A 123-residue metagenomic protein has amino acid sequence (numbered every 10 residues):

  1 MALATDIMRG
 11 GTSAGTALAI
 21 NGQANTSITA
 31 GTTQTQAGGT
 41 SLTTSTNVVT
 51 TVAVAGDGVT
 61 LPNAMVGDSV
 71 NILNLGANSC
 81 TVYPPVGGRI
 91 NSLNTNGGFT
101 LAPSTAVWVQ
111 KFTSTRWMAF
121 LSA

Functional and structural regions predicted by a protein language model:
A2-I7, A24, T100-P103: Sequence/structural signature of small/polar-enriched beta-strand/turn repeats that build beta-strand-rich repeat
D6-V86, F112-A123: Exposed extracellular interaction/assembly regions and N-terminal maturation sites
S45, G87, A102-A106: Tight coil/turn sites that cap or link beta-strands
G58, G98-T100, A106: Well-ordered beta-strand positions in beta-sheet-rich domains
L61-N63, S92, L101-P103: Generic structural "secondary-structure junction" signal
G87-G97: Extracellular beta-sheet repeat scaffolds used for adhesion and glycan interaction
